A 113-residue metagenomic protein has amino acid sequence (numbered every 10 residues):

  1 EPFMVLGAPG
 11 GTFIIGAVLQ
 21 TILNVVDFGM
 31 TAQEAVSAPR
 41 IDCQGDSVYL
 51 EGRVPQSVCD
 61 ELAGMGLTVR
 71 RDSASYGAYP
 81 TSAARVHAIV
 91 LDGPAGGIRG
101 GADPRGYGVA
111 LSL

Functional and structural regions predicted by a protein language model:
E1-Y76: Proteins synthesized as precursors that undergo proteolytic processing into mature forms
M30-T31, S47, S57-L113: Terminal-appendage/accessory-domain detector
